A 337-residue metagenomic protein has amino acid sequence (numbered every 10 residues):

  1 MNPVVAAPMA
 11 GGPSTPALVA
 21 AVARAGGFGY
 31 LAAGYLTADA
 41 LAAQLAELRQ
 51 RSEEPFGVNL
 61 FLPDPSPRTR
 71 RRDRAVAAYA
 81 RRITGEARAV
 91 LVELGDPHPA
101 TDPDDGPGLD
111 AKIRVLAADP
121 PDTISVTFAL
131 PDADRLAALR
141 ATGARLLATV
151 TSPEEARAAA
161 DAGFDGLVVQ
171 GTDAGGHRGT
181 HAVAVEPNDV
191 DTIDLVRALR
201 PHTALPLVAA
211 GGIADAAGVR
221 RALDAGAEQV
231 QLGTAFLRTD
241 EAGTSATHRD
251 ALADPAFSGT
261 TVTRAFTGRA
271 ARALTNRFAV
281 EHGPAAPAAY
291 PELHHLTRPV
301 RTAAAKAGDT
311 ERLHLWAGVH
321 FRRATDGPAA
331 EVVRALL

Functional and structural regions predicted by a protein language model:
M1-H202: Active-site entrance/lid segments in N-terminal catalytic domains of soluble metabolic enzymes
H177-V208, A214-L337: Conserved active-site-proximal phosphate/metal-binding subdomains
